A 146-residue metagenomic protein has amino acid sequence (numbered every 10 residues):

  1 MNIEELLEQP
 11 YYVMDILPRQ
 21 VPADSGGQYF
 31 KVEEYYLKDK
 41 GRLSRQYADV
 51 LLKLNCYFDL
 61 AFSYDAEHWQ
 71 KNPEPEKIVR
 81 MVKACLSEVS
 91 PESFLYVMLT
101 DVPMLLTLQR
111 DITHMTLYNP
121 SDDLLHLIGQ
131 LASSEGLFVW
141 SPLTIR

Functional and structural regions predicted by a protein language model:
M1-H114, N119-R146: Structured alpha/beta or helical-core interaction and ligand-binding surfaces enriched in interleaved
